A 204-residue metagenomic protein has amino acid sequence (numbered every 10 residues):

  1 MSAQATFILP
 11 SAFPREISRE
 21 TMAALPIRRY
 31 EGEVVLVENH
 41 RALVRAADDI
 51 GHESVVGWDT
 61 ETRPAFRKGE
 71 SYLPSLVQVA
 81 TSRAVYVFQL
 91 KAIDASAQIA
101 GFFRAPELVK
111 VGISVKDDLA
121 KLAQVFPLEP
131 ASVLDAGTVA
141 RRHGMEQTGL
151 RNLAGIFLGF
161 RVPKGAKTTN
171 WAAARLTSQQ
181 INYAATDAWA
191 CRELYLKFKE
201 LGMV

Functional and structural regions predicted by a protein language model:
M1-V56, A136, W189, L201-V204: N-terminal accessory regions of nucleic-acid-interacting proteins
V35-E38, A42-V44, G51-V55, P64-K164 (+2 more regions): Conserved DEDDh/DEDDy metal-dependent 3′-5′ exonuclease domain
